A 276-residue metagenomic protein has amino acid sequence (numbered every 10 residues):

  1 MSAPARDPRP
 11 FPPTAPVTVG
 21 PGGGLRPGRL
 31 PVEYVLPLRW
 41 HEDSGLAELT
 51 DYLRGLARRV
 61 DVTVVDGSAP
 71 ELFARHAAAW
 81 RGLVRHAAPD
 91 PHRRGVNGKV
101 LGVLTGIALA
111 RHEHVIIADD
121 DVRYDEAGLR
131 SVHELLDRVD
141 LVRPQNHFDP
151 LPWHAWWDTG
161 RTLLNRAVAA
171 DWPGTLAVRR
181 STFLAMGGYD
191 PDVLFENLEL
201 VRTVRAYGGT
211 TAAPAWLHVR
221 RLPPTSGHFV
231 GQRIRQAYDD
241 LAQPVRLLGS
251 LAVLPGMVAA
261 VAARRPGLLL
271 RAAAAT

Functional and structural regions predicted by a protein language model:
M1-R54: N-proximal low-complexity "stem/linker" segments adjacent to membrane-targeting elements
T50-H92: Acidic donor-binding segment of Leloir-type glycosyltransferases
G67, I117-D121, D190: Active-site acidic Asp-centered loop
H86-T105, S131-M186, V230-G231, A237: Long helical/loop segments within the catalytic core of UDP-sugar-dependent glycosyltransferases, especially the large
R111-H114: Short acidic donor-binding loop at the edge of a beta-strand
D119-E134: Acidic donor-binding/catalytic loop of UDP-sugar-dependent glycosyltransferases, especially processive GT2
F148-W156, D190-L247: Catalytic donor/gating beta->alpha subdomain of glycosyltransferases that bind UDP-sugars
L251-T276: Membrane-embedded multi-pass helical conduit in multi-pass membrane proteins, especially envelope-biosynthetic
